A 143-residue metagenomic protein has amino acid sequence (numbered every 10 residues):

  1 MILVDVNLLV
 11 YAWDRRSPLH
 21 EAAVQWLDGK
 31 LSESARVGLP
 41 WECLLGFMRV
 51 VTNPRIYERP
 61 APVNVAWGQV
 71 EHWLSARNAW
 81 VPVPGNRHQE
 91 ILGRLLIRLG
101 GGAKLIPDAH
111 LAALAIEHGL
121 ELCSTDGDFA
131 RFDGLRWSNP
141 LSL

Functional and structural regions predicted by a protein language model:
M1, A112-L143: Acidic, PIN/NYN-like endoribonuclease modules and their adjacent C-terminal/linker elements
M1-L3, N7-L39, P54-G68, L143: Short, well-structured N-terminal submotif of metal-dependent ribonuclease cores
D5, D108, D126: Acidic active-site catalytic centers that drive phospho-/nucleotidyl reactions and related ester hydrolyses
N7, L45, A109-H110: Active-site phosphate/pyrophosphate-handling residues
L31, L74, I116: Anion (oxyanion) recognition and catalysis
G38-W41, T125: Short beta-strand segments at enzyme active-site cores
P60, N78-C123: Active-site neighborhoods of divalent-metal-dependent phosphate/nucleic-acid chemistry enzymes
